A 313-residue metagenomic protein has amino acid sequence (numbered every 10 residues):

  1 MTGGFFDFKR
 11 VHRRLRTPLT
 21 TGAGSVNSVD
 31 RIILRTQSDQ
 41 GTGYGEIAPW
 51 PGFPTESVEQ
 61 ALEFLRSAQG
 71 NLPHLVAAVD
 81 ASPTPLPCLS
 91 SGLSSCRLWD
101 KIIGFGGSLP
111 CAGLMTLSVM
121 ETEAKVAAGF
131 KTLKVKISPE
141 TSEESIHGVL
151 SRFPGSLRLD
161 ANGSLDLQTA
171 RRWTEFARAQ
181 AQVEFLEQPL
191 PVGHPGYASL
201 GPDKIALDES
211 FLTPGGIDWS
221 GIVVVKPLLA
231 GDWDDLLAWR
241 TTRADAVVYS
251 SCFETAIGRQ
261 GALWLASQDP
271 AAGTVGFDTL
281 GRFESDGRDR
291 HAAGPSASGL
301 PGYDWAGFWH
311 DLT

Functional and structural regions predicted by a protein language model:
M1-L157, N162-R171, E175-Q180, G287-T313: N-terminal capping/lid subdomain adjacent to the active-site entrance of alpha/beta enzymes
V11-R14, L117, F211, F253 (+1 more regions): Short, solvent-exposed coil/turn elements at secondary-structure transition points
G43, A256, T274: Short glycine/serine/threonine-biased micro-segments
V135, E140-Q260, W264-A266, E284-A293: Catalytic core of soluble alpha/beta enzymes
P270-G281: Short helix/strand-capping turn motifs
